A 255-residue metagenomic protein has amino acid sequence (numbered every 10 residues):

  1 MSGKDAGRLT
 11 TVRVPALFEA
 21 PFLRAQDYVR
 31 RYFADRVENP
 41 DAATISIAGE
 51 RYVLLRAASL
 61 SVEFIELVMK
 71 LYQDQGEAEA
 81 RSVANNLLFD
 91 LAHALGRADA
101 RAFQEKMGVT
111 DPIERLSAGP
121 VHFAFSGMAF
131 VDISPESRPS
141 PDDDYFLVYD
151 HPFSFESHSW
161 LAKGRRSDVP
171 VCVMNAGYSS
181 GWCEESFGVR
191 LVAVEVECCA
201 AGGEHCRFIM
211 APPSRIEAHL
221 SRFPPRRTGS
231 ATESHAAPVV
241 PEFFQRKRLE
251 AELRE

Functional and structural regions predicted by a protein language model:
M1-M174, V189-A211, R215-E255: N-terminal accessory segment detector
